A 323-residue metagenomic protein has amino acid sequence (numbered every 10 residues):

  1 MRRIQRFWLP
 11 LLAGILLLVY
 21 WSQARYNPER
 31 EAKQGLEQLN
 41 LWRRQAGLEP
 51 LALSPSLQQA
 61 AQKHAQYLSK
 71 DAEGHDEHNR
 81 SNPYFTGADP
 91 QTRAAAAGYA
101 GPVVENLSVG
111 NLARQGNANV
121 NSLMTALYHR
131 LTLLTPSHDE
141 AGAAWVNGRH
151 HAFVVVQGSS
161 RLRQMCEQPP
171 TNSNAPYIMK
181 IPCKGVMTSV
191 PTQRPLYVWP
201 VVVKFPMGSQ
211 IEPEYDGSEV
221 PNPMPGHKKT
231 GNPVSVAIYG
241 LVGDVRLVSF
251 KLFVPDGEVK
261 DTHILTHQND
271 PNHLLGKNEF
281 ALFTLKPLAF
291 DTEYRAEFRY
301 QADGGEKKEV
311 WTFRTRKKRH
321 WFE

Functional and structural regions predicted by a protein language model:
R3-P10, G14-G240, V245-L247, V254 (+2 more regions): Functional surface patches built around histidine and acidic residues
Y215-E323: Acidic, low-complexity Ser/Thr/Gly/Pro-rich repeat segments typical of extracellular/periplasmic and surface-exposed
